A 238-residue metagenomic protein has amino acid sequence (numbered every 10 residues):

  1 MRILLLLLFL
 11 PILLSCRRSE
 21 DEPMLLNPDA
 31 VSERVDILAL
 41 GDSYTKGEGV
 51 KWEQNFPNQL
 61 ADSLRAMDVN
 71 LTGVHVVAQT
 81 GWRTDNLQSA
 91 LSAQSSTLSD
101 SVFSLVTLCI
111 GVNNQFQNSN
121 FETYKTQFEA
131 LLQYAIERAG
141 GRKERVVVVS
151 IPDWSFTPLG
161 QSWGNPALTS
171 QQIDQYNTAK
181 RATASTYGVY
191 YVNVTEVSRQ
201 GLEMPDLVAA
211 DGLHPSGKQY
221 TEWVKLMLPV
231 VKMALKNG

Functional and structural regions predicted by a protein language model:
M1-L4: Positively charged n-region of N-terminal signal peptides that target proteins for export
I12-S15: C-terminal motif of bacterial Sec signal peptides marking the signal peptidase cleavage site
S19-T80, A93-D100: Serine-esterase "nucleophile elbow" of acetyl-processing enzymes
Y44, G81-R83, D153, S198: Residue-level detector of flexible, active-site-proximal loop/helix-junction positions within diverse enzyme catalytic
G47, T84, N114: Short beta->alpha connector loops of Rossmann-like oxidoreductase domains
S89-G238: Alpha-helical cap/lid subdomain in secreted, periplasmic, or secretory-pathway luminal O-acyl-processing enzymes
